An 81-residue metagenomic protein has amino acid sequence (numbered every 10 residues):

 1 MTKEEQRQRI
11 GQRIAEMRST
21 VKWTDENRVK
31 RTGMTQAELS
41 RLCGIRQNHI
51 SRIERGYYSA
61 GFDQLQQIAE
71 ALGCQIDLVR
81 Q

Functional and structural regions predicted by a protein language model:
M1-R31: A short, Lys/Arg-rich alpha-helix, primarily the initiator
G11, S40-C43, A69: Small-residue (primarily alanine) positions within well-ordered alpha-helices, especially packing/interaction faces
R13, T24, T35, G61-Q64: Residues that mark the N-terminal boundary/hinge immediately upstream of a DNA-recognition element
S19, G44, R55-Y57: Residue-level detection of the helix-turn-helix DNA-binding "recognition helix"
W23-R52: Short alpha-helical DNA-recognition segment
S51-R52, G56, Q67: Alpha-helical DNA-recognition elements
G61-L78: DNA major-groove recognition helix of helix-turn-helix/homeodomain DNA-binding modules
Q81: Small, basic N-terminal interaction modules of short regulatory proteins
